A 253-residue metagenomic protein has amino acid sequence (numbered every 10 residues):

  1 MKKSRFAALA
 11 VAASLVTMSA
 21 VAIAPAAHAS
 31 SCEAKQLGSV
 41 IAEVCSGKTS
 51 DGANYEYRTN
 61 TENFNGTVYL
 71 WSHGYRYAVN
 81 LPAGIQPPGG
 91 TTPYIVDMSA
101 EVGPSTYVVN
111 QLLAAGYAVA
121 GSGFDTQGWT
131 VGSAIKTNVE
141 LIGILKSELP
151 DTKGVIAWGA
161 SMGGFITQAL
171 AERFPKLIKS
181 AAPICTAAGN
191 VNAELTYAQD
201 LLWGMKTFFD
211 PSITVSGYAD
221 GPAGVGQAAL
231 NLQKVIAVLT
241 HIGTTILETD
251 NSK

Functional and structural regions predicted by a protein language model:
K2-A29: Secretory targeting and sorting signals
S30-V68: N-terminal cap/lid segment of alpha/beta-hydrolase-fold proteins
C32-A42, A187-K253: Accessory cap/linker subdomain of secreted extracellular hydrolases
G66-R76: Short beta-strand element of the alpha/beta-hydrolase
V79-P93, V131-A134, A169-A171, V191-Y197: Short, solvent-exposed loop/turn and secondary-structure capping segments
T106-G128: Conserved alpha/beta-hydrolase
G128-L149: Alpha/beta-hydrolase active-site loop
G154-T207: Primarily recognizes the serine-hydrolase "nucleophile elbow" in alpha/beta-hydrolase and SGNH/GDSL folds
